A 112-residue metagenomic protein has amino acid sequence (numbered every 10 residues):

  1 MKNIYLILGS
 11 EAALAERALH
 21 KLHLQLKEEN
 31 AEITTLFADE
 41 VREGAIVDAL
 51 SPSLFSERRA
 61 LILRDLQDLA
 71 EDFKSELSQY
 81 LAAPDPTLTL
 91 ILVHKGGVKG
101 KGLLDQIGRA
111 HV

Functional and structural regions predicted by a protein language model:
K2-L6, S10-R109: Non-catalytic interfacial helical region
